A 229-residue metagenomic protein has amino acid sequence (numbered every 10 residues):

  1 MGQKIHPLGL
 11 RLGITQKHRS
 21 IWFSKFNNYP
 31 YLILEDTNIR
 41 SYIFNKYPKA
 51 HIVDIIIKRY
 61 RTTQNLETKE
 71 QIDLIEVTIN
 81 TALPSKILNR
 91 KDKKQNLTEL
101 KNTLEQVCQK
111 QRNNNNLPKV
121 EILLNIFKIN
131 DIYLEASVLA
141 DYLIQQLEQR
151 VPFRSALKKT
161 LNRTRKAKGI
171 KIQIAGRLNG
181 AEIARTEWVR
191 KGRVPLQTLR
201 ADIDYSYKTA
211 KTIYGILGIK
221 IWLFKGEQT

Functional and structural regions predicted by a protein language model:
M1-T229: Ribosome-associated RNA-binding proteins
